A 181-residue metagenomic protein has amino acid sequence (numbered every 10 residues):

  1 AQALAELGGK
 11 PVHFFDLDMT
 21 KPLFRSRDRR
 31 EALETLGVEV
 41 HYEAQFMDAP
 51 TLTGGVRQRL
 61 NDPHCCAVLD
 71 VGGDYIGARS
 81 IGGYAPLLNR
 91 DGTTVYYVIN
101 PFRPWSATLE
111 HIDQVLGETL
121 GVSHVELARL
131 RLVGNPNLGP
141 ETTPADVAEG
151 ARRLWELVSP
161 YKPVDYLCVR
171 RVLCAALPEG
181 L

Functional and structural regions predicted by a protein language model:
Q2-G55: N-terminal phosphate/diphosphate-binding loop that engages ATP/GTP or pyrophosphate donors across diverse enzyme folds
V12, E39-V40, A67, V95 (+1 more regions): Hydrophobic beta-strand scaffold residues
F14-D16, V68, V98, V133: Generic enzyme active-site microenvironment
L17-T20, Q45-M47, G72-D74, N100-F102 (+1 more regions): Short, ordered loop/turn segments at secondary-structure junctions
Y42-D48, H64-S80: Switch II (G3) loop of P-loop NTPases
L60-A67, R90-D91: Glycine-rich phosphate-binding loop signature in dinucleotide/nucleotide-binding domains
Y75-G180: Conserved catalytic-core segment of NTP-binding enzymes
